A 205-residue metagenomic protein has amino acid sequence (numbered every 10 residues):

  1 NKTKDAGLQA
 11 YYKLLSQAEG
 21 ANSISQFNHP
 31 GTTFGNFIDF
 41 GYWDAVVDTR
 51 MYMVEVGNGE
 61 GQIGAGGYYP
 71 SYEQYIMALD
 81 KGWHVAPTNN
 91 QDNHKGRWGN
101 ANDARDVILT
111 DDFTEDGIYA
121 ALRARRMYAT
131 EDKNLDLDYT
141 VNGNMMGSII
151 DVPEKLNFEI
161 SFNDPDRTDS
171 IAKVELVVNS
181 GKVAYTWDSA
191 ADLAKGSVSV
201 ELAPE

Functional and structural regions predicted by a protein language model:
N1-E205: Extended, charged catalytic domains and RNA/DNA-binding interfaces, predominantly in divalent-metal-using enzymes
